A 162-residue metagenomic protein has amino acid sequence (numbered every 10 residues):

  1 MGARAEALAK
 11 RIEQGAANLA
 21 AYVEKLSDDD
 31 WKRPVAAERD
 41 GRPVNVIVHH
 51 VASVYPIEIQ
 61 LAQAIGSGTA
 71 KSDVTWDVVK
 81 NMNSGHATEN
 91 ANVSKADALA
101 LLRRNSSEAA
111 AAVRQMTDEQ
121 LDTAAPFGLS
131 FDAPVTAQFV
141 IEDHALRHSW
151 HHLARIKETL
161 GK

Functional and structural regions predicted by a protein language model:
M1-K10, P56-N105, K162: Short, helix-capping/interhelical loops that line the mouth of catalytic, cofactor-, or ligand-binding pockets
R11, Y22, I65, L101 (+4 more regions): Residues that form generic nucleotide/phosphate-binding pockets
R11-Q14, N18, D97-E108, R147 (+1 more regions): A non-catalytic, amphipathic alpha-helix used as a structural packing/dimerization or gating element in enzyme scaffolds
Q14-G41: Long, hydrophobic N-terminal alpha-helical segment
A17, E24, A52-P56, S107 (+3 more regions): Solvent-exposed alpha-helix faces
K32-N81, L121-K162: Short, contiguous alpha-helical
